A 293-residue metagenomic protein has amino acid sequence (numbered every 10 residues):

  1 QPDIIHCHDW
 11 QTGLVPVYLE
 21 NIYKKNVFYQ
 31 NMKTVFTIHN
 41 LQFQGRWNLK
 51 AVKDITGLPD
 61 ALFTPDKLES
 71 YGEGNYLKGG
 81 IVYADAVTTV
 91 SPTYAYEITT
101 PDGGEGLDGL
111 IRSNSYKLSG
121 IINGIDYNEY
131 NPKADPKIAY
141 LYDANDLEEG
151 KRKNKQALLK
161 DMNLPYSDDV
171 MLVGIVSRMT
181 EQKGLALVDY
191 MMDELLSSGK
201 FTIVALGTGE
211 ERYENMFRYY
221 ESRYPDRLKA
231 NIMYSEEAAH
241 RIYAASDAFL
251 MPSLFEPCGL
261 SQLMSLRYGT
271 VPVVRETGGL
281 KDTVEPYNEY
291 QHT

Functional and structural regions predicted by a protein language model:
Q1-T293: Catalytic cores of nucleotide-sugar-dependent glycosyltransferases that transfer UDP/GDP/TDP-activated
